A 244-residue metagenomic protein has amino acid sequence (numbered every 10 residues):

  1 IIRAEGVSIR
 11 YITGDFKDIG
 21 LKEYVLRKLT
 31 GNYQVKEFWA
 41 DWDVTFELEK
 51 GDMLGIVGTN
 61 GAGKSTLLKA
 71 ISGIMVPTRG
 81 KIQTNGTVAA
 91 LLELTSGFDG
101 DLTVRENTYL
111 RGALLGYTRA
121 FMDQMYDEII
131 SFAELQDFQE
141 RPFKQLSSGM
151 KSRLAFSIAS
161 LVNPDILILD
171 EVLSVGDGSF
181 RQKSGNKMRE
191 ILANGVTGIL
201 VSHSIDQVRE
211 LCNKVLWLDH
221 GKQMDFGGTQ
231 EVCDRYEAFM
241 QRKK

Functional and structural regions predicted by a protein language model:
I1-A40, Q230-K243: Pre-NBD coupling/linker segments of ABC/ABC-like ATPases
K22-L29, Y109, F121-F138, S157: Conserved ABC ATPase "signature" region
V57-T59: The feature captures the beta-strand-to-loop junction immediately N-terminal to the Walker
S202-H203: H-loop/switch region of ABC-family ATPase nucleotide-binding domains
V208-E210: A short, surface-exposed alpha-helical micro-motif characterized by mixed small hydrophobic and charged/polar residues
H220-G221, Y236: Conserved ABC ATPase "signature" C-loop
F226-G227: ABC ATPase "signature
